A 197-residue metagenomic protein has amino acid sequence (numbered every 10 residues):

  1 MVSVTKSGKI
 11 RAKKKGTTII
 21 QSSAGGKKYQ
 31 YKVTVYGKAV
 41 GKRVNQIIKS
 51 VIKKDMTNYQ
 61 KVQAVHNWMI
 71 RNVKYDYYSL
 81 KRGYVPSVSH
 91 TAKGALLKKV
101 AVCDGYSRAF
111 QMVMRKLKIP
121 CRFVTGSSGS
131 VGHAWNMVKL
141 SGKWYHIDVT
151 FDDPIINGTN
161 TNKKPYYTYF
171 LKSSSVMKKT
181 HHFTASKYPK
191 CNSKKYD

Functional and structural regions predicted by a protein language model:
M1-V44: Extracytoplasmic soluble-region selector
V2, V73, M177-H181: Short glycine-aromatic motifs
K9-R11, K81-P86, G126, A134: A glycine-rich, coil/turn loop motif that links secondary-structure elements
K32-Q46, I52, M56, I119 (+1 more regions): Linear, non-domain "peripheral" regions
V40-A95: Secondary-structure boundary elements
G83-M112, K116: Conserved active-site-adjacent core of cysteine acyl-enzyme catalytic domains
G105-K172: Hydrophobic/aromatic-rich core segments of domains that either
N162-D197: Low-complexity, Gly/Ser/Thr/Pro-rich intrinsically disordered linker/tail segments
